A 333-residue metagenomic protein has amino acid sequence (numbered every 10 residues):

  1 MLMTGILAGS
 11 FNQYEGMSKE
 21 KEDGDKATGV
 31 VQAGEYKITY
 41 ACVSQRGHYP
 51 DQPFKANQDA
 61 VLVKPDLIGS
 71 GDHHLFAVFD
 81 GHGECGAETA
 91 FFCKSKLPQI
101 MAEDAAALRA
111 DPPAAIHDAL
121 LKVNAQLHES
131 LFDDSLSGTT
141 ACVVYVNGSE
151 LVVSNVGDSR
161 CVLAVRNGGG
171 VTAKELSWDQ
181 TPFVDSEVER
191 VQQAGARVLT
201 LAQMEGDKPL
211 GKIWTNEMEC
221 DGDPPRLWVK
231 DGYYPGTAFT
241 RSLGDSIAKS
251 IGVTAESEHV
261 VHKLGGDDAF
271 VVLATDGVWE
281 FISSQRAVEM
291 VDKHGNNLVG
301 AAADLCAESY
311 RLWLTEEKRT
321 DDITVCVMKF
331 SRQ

Functional and structural regions predicted by a protein language model:
M1-Q333: PP2C/PPM-type serine/threonine phosphatase catalytic domain
